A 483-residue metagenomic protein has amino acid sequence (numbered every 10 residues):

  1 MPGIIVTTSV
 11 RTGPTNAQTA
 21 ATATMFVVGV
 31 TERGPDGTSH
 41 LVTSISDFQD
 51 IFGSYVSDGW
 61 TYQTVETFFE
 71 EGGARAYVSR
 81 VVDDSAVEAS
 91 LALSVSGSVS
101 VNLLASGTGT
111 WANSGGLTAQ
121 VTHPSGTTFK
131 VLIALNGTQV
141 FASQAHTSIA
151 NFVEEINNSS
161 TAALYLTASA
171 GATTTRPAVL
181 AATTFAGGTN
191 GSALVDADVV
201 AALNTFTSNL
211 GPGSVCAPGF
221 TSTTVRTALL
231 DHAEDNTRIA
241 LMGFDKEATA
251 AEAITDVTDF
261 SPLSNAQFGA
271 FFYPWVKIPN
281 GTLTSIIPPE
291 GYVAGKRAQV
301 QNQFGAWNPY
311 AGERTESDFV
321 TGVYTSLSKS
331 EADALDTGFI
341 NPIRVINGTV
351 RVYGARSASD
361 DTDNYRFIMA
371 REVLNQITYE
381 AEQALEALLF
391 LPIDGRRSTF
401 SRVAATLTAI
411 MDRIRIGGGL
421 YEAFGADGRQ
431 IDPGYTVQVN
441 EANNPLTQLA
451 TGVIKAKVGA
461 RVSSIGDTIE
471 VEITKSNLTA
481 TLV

Functional and structural regions predicted by a protein language model:
M1-I4, T8-S9, M25-V28, D58 (+2 more regions): Small/polar, repeat-rich beta-turn/loop motifs that tile beta-strand-dominated architectures
M1-S96, N102, S106, N204-V483: Structured, hydrophobic secondary-structure cores that serve as assembly/anchoring elements
I45, I149, D196-V199, T223: Residues at or immediately preceding the N-termini of alpha-helices
A86-V99, A112, L117, T189-T205: Short linear interaction motifs
